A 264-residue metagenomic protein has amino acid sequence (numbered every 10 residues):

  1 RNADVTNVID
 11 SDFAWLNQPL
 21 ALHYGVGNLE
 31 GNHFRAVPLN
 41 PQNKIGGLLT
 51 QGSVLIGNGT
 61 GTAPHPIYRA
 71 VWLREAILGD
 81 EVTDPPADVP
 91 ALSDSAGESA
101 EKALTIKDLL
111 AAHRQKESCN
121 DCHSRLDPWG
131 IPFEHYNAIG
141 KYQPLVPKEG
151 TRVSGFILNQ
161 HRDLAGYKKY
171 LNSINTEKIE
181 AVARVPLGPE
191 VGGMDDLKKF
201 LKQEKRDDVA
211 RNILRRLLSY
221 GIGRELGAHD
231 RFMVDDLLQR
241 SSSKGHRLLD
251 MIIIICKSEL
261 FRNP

Functional and structural regions predicted by a protein language model:
R1-L218, R231-L248, I252-P264: Active-site substrate-binding loop specific to GH73 endo-beta-N-acetylglucosaminidase modules in bacterial autolysins
Y220-E225: Core structural elements
